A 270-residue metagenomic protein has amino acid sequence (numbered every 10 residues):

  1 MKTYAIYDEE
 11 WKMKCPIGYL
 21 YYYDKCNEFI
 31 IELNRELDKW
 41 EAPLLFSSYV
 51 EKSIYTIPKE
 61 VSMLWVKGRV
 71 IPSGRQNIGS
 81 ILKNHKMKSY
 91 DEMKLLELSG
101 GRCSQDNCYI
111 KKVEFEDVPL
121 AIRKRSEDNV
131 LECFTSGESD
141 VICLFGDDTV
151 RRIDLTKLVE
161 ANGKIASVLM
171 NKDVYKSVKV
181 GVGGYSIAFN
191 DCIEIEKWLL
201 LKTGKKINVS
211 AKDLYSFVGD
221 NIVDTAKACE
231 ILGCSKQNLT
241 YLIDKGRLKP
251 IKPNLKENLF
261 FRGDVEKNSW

Functional and structural regions predicted by a protein language model:
K2-A121: Broad phosphate/nucleotide-binding scaffolds in NTP-utilizing and phosphate-metabolizing enzymes
L33-S47, E51, K164-Y185: Short, solvent-exposed cationic patches
F115-V168: DNA-contacting interfaces and partner/effector-binding or oligomerization modules in DNA-centric proteins
E194-S210, D264-W270: A short, Lys/Arg-enriched interface patch at domain edges and termini
L214-K236: Polyanion-binding surface elements
L242: Residues in the recognition helix of alpha-helical DNA-binding motifs
K245, K249-W270: Short helix-start
